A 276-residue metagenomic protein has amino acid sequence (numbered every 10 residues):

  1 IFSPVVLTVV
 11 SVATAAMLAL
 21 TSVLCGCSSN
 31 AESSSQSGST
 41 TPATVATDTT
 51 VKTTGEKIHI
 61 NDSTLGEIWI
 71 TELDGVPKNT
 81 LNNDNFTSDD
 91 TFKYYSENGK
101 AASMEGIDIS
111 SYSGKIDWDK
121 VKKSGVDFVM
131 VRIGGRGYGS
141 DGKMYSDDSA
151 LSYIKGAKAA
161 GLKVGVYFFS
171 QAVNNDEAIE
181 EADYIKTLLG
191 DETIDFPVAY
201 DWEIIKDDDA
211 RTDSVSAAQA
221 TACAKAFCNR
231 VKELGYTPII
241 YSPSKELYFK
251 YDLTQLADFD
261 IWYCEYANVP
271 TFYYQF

Functional and structural regions predicted by a protein language model:
F2-M17: Sec-dependent N-terminal signal peptides
T14, L18-S22, T50: Hydrophobic core
L20-V45: Sec-dependent signal peptide cleavage junction
V51-G106, S110-S113, D119, T254-F276: Functionally critical loop-and-helix segments that line ligand-binding/catalytic clefts of soluble enzyme domains
D84-V164: N-terminal carbohydrate-binding/catalytic regions of secreted carbohydrate-active enzymes
D90, S110-D119, K143-G156, D176-D191 (+3 more regions): Alpha-helical scaffolding within the catalytic cores of extracellular/periplasmic polymer-degrading hydrolases
E105-I109, V129-V131, V164-F168, V198-Y200 (+2 more regions): Hydrophobic faces of well-ordered beta-strands that scaffold small-molecule active sites in alpha/beta enzyme cores
L188-V198, W202-F276: Surface-exposed substrate-engagement region within the catalytic domains of secreted or surface-exposed extracellular
